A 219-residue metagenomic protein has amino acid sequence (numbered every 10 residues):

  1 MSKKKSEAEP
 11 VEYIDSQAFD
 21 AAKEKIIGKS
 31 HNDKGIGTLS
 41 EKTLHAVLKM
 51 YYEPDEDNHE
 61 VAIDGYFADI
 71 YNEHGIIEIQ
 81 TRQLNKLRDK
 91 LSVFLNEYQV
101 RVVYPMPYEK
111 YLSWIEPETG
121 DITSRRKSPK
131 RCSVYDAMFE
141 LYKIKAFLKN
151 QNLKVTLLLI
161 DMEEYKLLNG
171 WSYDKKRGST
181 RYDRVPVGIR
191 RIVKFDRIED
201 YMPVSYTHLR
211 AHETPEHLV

Functional and structural regions predicted by a protein language model:
S2-F67, L141-K143: Acidic-basic catalytic patches of nuclease active cores, encompassing PD-(D/E)XK and other metal-cofactor nuclease
L48, A68-Q83, L87, F94: Conserved catalytic cores of phosphodiester-cleaving nucleases, focusing on short active-site segments
E53-D57, N72-G75, L95-Q99: Short glycine/proline-enriched coil/turn segments at helix->beta-strand junctions
T81-N150, V155-L157: Catalytic cores of nucleic-acid endonucleases
R125-D200: Long, low-complexity, charged/polar intrinsically disordered regions in eukaryotic proteins
T207-T214: Conserved small/polar residues in nucleotide/adenosyl-binding loops
